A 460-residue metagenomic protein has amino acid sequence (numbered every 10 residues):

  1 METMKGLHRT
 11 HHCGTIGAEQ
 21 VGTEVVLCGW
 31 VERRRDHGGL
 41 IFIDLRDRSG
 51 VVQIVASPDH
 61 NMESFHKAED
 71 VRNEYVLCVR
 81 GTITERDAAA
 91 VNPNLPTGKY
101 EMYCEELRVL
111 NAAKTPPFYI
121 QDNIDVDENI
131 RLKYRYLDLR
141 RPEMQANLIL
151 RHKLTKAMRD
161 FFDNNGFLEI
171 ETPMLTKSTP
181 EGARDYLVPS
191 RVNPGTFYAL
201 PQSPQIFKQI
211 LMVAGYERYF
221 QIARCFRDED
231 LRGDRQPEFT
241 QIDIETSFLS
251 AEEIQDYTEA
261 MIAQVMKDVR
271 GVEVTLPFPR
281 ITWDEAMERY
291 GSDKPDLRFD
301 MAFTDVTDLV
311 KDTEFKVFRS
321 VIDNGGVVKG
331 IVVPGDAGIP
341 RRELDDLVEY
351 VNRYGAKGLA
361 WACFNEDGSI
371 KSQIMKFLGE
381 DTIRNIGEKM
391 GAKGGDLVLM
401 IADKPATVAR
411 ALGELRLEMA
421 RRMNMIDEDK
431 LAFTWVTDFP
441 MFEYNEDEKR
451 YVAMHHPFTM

Functional and structural regions predicted by a protein language model:
M1-M460: Class II aminoacyl-tRNA synthetase catalytic cores and aaRS-like
